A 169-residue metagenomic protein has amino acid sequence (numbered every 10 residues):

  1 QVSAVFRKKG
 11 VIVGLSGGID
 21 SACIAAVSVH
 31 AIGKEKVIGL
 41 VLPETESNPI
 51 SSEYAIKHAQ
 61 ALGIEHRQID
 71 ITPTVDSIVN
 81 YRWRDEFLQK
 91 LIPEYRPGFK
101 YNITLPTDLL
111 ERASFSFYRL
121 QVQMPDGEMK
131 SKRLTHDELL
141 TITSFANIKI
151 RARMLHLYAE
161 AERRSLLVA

Functional and structural regions predicted by a protein language model:
Q1-A169: ATP-dependent adenylation/nucleotidyltransferase module used to activate substrates
